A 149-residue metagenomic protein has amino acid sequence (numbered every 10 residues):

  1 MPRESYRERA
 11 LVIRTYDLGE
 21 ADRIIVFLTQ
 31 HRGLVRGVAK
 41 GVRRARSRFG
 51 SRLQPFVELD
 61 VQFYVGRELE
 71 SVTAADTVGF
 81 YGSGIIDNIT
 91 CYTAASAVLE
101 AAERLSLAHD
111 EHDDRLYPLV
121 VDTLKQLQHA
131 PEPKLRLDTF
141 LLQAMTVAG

Functional and structural regions predicted by a protein language model:
M1-G149: Non-catalytic alpha-helical scaffolds and adjoining flexible linkers that form interface surfaces for assembly
